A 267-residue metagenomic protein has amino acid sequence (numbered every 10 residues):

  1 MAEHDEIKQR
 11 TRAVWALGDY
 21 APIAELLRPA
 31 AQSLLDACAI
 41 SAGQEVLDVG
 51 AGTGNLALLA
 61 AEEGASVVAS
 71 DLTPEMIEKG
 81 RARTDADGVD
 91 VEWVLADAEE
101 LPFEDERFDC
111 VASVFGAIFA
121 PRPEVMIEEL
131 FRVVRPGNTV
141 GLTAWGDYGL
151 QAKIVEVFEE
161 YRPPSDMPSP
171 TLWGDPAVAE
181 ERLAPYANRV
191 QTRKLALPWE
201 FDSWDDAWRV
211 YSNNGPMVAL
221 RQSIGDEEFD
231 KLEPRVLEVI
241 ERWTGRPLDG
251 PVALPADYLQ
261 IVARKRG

Functional and structural regions predicted by a protein language model:
M1-Q44, N55, K79: Conserved class I S-adenosyl-L-methionine
H4, L172-G267: Conserved Class I S-adenosyl-L-methionine
E45-E100, V125: Class I SAM-dependent methyltransferase SAM/SAH-binding core
E99-C110: A short acidic, Gly/Pro-enriched loop at the edge of an enzyme's catalytic core that lines a small-molecule cofactor
C110-E124: A short SAM/SAH-binding and catalytic strip from SAM-dependent methyltransferases
E124-T139: A short glycine-rich, Lys/Arg-flanked "PGG" loop and its adjoining helix->strand segment in the class I
T139-P164: Conserved class I S-adenosyl-L-methionine
